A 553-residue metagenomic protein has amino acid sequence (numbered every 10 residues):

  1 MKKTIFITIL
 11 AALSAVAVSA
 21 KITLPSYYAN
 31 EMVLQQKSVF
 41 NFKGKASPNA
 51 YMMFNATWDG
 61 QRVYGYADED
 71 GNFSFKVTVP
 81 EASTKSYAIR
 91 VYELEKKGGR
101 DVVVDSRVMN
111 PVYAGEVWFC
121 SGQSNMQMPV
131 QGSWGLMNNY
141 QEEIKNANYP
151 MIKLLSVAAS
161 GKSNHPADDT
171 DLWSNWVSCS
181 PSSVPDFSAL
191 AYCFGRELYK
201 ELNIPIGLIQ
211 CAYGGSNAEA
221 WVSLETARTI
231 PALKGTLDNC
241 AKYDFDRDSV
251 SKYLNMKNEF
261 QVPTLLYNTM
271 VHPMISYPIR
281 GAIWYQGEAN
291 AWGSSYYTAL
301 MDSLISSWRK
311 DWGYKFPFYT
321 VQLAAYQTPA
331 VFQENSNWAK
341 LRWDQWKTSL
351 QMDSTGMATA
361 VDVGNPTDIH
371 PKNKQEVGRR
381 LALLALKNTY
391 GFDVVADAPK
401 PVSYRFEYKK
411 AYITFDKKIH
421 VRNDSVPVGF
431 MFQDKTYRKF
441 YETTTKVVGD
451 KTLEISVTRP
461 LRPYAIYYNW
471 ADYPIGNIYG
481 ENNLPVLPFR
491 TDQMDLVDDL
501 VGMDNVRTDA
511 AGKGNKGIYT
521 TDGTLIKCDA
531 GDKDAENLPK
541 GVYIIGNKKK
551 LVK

Functional and structural regions predicted by a protein language model:
M1-K21: Bacterial Sec-dependent N-terminal signal peptides
A11-A12, Q131, D529: Hydrophobic alpha-helical membrane-insertion segments
A17-S19, V103, G502, R507: N-terminal non-cleavable signal-anchor helices
K21-D499: Cell-envelope and extracellular/periplasmic
L500-K553: C-terminal outer-membrane/trafficking sorting elements
